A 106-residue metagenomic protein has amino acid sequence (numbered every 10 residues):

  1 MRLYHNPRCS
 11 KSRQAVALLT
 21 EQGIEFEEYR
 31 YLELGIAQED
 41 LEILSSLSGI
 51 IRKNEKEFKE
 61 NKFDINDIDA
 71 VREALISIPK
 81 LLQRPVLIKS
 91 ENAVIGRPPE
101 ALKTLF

Functional and structural regions predicted by a protein language model:
M1-Q22, E27-L34: Local sequence-structure signature of Cys/Sec-based thiol-disulfide redox active-site neighborhoods
Y31-F106: Thiol/selenol-based redox catalytic cores and closely related redox-interacting motifs
